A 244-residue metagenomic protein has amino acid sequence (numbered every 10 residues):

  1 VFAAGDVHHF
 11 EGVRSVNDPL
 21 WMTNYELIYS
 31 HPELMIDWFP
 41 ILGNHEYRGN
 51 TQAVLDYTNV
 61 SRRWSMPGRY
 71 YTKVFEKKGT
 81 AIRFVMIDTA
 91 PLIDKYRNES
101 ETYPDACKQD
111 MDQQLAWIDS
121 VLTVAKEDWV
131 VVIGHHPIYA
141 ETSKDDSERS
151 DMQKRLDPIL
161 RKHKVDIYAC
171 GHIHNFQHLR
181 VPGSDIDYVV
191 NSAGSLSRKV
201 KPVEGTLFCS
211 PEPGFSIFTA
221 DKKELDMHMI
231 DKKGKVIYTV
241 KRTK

Functional and structural regions predicted by a protein language model:
V1-F2: Catalytic domains of carbohydrate-active enzymes, especially glycoside hydrolases
H9-V130, D145-D151, R155-I167, H174-L225: Extended active-site neighborhood of metal-dependent phosphoesterases/phosphodiesterases
I133: Aromatic-lined ligand-binding clefts that engage carbohydrates, nucleic acids, or primary amines
H136, I173: Catalytic glutamate of the conserved HExxH
G234-V236: Residue-level signal for glycine
Y238-R242: Short, solvent-exposed beta-strand-to-loop segments that form ligand-recognition rims of beta-rich domains
